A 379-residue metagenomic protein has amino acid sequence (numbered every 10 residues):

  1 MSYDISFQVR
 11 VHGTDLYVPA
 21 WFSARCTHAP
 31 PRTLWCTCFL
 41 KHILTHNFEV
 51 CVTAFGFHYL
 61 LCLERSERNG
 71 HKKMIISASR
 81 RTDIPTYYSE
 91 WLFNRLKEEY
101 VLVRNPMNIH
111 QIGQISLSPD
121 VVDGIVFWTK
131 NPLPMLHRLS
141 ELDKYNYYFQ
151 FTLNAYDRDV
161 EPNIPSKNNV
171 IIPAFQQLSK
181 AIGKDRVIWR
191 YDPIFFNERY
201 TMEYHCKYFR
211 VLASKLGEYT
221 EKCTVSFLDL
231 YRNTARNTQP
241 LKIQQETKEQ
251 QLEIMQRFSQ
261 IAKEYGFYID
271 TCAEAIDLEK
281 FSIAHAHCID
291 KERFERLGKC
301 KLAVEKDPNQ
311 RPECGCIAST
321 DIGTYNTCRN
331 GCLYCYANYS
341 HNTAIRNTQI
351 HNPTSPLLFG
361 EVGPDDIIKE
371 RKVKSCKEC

Functional and structural regions predicted by a protein language model:
D4, D15, H42, H46-N47 (+1 more regions): Intrinsic-disorder-associated, low-complexity terminal segments enriched in Asp/Asn/His/Tyr and depleted of Lys/Arg
C26, C36-C38, C51, C62: Cysteine-centered motifs
L61-S77, P85, I115-P119, S282-Y325 (+2 more regions): N-terminal [4Fe-4S]-dependent radical SAM core
I76-M255: Conserved AdoMet/S-adenosylmethionine-binding subsite of the radical SAM
T220-Y325: Catalytic cores of enzyme domains
D321-Y339: Local cysteine-cluster metal-coordination motifs and their immediate loop/turn environment, predominantly Fe-S cluster
N338-H341, I345-C379: Short Fe-S-cluster ligation motifs
